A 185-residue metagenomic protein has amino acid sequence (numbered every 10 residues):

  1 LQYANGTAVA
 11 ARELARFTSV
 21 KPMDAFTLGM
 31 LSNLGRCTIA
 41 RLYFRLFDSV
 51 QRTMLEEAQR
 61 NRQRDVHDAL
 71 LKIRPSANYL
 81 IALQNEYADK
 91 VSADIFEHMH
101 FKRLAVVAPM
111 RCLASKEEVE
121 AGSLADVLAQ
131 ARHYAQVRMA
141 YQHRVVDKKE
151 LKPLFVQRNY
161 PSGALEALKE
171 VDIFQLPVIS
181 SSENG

Functional and structural regions predicted by a protein language model:
L1, V9, V20-D24, L28-G185: Metal-dependent nucleotide-binding catalytic modules
L14-A15, S19: Long, contiguous secondary-structure blocks with strong helical propensity
